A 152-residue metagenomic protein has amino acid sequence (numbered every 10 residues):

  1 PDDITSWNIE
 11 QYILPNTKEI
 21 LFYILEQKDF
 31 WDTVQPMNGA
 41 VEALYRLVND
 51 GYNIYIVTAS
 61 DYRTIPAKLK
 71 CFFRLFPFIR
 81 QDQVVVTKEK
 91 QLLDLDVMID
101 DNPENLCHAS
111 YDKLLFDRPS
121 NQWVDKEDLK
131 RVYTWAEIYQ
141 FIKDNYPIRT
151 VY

Functional and structural regions predicted by a protein language model:
P1-I20: Active-site neighborhood of HAD-like aspartate-dependent phosphohydrolases
I9, I13-P15, E26-F30, K143-V151: Generic surface-pattern signal
I13-T17, Y23-Y55, R63-P66: Short, acidic loop-to-helix structural element flanking the phosphoryl-transfer center in phosphate-processing enzymes
A43, D50-Y52, D61-Y152: C-terminal cap/substrate-recognition subdomain and adjoining C-terminal extension of metal-dependent phosphatase-like
T58: Conserved phosphate-coupling serine/threonine residues in phosphotransfer and NTP-handling enzymes
